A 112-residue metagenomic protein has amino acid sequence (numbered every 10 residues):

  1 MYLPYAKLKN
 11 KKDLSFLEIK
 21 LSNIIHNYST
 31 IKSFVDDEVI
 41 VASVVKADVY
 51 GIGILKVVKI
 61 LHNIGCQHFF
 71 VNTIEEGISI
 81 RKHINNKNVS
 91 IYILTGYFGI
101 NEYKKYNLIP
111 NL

Functional and structural regions predicted by a protein language model:
M1-A6, I31: Short, compositionally biased "basic patch" segments
Y2, K11, S15-I19, N23-H26 (+1 more regions): Active-site-proximal beta-alpha core segment in soluble small-molecule metabolic enzymes
F34: Conserved PLP-enzyme active-site core in the AAT-like
